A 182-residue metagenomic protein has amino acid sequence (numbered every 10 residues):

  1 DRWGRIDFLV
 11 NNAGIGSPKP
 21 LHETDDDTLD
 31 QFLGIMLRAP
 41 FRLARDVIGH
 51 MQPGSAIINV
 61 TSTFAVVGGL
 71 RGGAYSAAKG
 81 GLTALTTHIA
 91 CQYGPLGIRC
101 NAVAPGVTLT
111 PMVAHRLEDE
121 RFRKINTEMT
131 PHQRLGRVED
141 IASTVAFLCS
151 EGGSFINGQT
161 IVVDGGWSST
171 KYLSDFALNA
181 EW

Functional and structural regions predicted by a protein language model:
P20-L21, T28-L33, N126: Substrate-binding pocket helix/loop in short-chain dehydrogenase/reductase
L21-H22, G54, V67-G73, P95-L96 (+3 more regions): Active-site loop immediately N-terminal to the catalytic Tyr-X3-Lys motif of short-chain dehydrogenase/reductase
A44, A78, T86: Active-site helix of classical SDR
G49, C91-P95, S154: Alpha-helical segment proximal to the catalytic Tyr-Lys
S62: Residue(s) in the substrate-gating loop at a strand-loop-helix junction that position the organic substrate next
V67, A146, N157-W182: Short C-terminal tail/terminal secondary-structure segment of NAD(P)H-dependent dehydrogenase/reductase domains
A102, R121-I156, V163-G165: C-terminal helical subdomain
